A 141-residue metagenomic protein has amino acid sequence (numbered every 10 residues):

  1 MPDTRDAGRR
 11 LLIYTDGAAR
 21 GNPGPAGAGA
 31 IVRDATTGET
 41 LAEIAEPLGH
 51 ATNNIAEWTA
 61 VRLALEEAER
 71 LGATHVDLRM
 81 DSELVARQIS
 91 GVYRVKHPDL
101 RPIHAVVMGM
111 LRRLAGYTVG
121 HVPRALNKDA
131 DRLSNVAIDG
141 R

Functional and structural regions predicted by a protein language model:
P2-I55, E66-R70, T74: RNase H-like nuclease fold core
A18-N22, R62-S134, G140: RNase H catalytic domain
A56-A60: Loop-to-helix element that buttresses phosphate recognition and phosphoryl-transfer chemistry
